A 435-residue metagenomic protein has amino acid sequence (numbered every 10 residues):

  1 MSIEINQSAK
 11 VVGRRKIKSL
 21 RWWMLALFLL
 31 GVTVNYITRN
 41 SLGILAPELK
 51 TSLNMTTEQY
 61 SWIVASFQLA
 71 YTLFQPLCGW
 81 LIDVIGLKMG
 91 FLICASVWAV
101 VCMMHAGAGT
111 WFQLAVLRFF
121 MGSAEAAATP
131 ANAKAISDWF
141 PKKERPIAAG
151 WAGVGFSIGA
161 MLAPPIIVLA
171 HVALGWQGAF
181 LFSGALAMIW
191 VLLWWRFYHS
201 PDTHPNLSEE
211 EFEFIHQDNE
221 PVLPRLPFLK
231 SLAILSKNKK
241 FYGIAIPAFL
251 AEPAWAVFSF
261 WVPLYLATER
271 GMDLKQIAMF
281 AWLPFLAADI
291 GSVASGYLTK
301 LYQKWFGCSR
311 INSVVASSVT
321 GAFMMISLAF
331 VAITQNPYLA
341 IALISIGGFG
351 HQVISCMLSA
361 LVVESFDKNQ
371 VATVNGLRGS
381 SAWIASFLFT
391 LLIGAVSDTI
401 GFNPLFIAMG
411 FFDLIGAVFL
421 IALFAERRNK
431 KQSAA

Functional and structural regions predicted by a protein language model:
N40, Q68-P76, A126, A160-M161 (+3 more regions): Residue-level signature of mid-helix packing/kink "hotspots" within the transmembrane helices of 12-pass Major
L42-G43, S236-S295, S355, S359: Extracytoplasmic gate region of multi-pass secondary transporters
N54, G86, G107-Q113, A124 (+3 more regions): Helix-breaking motifs and short loop linkers at transmembrane-helix boundaries and internal kinks in secondary membrane
L73-F112: Conserved MFS/SLC helix-loop-helix module at the cytosolic interface between two early adjacent transmembrane helices
M89-M103, I311-A329: Structural signature of the two symmetry-related core transmembrane helices
L117-F156: Cytoplasmic helix-loop-helix junction between adjacent transmembrane helices in 12-TM secondary transporters
A152-P205: Helix-loop-helix hairpin linking two adjacent transmembrane segments in secondary transporters
V363-I400: A late C-terminal transmembrane helix in Major Facilitator Superfamily
